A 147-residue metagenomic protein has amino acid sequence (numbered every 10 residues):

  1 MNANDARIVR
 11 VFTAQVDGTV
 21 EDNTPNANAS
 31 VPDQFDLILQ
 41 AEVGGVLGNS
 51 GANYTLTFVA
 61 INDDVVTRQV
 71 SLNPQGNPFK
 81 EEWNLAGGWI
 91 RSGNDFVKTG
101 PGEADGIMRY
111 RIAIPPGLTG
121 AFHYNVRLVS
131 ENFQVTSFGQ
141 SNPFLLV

Functional and structural regions predicted by a protein language model:
M1-V31, L146-V147: Short, compositionally biased P/S/T/A/G/V-rich stretches that sit at domain boundaries
N4-R7, T19, I38, D64-V66 (+6 more regions): Intrinsic disorder/low-complexity detector
D17-N53: Contiguous beta-strand segments within globular domains
F35-Q40, N53-D63, P101-L145: Internal, hydrophobic beta-strand segments that form the core of beta-sheet-rich folds
A41, V70-T119: A beta-strand/beta-hairpin structural motif
G48-G87, V126-S130: Extended low-complexity, serine/threonine- and proline-enriched intrinsically disordered segments
